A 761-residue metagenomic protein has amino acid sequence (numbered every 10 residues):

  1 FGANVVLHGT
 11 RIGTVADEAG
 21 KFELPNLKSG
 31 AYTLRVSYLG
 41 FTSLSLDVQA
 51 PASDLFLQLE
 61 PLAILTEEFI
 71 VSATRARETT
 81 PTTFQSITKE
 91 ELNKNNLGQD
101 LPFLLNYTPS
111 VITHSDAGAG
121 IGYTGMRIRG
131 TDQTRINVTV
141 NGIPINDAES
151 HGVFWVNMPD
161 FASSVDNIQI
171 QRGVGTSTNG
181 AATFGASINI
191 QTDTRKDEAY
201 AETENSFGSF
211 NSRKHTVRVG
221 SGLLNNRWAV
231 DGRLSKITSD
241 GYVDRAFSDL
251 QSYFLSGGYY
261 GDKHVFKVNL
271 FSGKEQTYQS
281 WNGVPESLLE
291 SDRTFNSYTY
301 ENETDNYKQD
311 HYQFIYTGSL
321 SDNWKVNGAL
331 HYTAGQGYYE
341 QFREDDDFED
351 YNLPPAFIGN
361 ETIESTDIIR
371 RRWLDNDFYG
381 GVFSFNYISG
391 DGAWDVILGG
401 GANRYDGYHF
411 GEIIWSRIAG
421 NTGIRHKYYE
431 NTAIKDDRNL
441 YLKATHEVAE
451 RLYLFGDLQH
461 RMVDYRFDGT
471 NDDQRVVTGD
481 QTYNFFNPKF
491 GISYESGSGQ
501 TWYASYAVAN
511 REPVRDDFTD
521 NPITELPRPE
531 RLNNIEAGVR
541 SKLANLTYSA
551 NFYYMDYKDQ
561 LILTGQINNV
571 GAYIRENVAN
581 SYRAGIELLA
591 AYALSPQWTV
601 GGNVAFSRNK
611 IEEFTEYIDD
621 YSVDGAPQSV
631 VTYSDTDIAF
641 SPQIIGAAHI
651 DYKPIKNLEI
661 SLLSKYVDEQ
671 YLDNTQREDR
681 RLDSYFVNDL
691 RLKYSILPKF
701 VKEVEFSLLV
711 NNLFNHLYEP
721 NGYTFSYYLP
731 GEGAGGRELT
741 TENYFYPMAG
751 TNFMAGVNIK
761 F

Functional and structural regions predicted by a protein language model:
F1-H8, R35-F41, P51-K94, Q133: Short, acidic, small-residue-rich periplasmic hinge/interaction motif at the N-terminus of Gram-negative outer-membrane
P25, P144-R172, Q191, L288: Short acidic/polar hinge/loop motifs at secondary-structure boundaries that mediate gating or recognition
P102-P144, D166: Extracytoplasmic beta-strand/coil segments of soluble accessory domains associated with Gram-negative outer-membrane
P159-E202: A beta-strand signature from Gram-negative outer-membrane beta-barrel systems, especially the internal plug domain
F207-T238, V243-S280, T304-Y307, Y312-S321 (+1 more regions): Transmembrane beta-barrel wall of Gram-negative outer-membrane proteins
S319, K325-H331, S493-E495, T501-A507 (+3 more regions): Membrane-embedded beta-barrel scaffold of Gram-negative outer-membrane proteins
Y554-D556, E576-N674: Gram-negative outer-membrane beta-barrel transporters
D668-Y671, Y694-F761: C-terminal beta-signal and adjacent terminal beta-strands/loops of Gram-negative outer-membrane beta-barrel proteins
